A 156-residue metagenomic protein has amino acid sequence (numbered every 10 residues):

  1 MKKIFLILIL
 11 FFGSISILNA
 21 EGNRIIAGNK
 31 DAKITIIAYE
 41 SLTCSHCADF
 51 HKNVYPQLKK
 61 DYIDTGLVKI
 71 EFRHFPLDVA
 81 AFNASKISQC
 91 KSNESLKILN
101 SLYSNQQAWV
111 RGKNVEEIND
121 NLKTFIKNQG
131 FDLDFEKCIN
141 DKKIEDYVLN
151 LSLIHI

Functional and structural regions predicted by a protein language model:
I4-G13: Sec-dependent N-terminal signal peptides
I15-A20: Sec/Tat signal peptide C-region and signal peptidase I cleavage site
E21-I34: A short beta-strand-turn-helix
E40-L42, A48-K127: Structural alpha/beta surface segment adjacent to cysteine/selenocysteine redox centers across thiol/disulfide enzymes
K97-L99, N128-I139: Short, surface-exposed acidic
K142-L151: Alpha-helical scaffold elements lining the catalytic groove of polysaccharide deacetylases
I154-I156: Conserved small/polar residues in nucleotide/adenosyl-binding loops
